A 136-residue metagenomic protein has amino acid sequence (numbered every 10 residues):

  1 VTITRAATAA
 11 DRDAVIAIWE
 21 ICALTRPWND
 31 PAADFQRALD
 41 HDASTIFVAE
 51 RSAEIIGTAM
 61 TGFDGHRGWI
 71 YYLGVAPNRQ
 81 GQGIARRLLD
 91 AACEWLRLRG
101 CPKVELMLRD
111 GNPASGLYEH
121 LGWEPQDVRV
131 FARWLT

Functional and structural regions predicted by a protein language model:
T2, A6-Y72, A76, L89 (+4 more regions): Acetyl-CoA-dependent GNAT
W19, R79, L117-Y118, W123: Conserved hydrophobic/aromatic "anchor" residues that stabilize well-ordered secondary structure elements
G62, M107, R129: Conserved residues at the C-terminal ends of beta-strands
A76-Q82, D110: Active-site acidic-Proline motif in GNAT/NAT acetyltransferases
G81-E94, H120: Conserved acetyl-CoA-binding loop-helix of GNAT-fold acetyltransferases
L96-R109: Conserved GNAT acetyl-CoA-binding A-motif
C101, E119-V128: Conserved acetyl-CoA-binding loop of GNAT-fold acetyltransferases
A114: Helix-turn-helix
